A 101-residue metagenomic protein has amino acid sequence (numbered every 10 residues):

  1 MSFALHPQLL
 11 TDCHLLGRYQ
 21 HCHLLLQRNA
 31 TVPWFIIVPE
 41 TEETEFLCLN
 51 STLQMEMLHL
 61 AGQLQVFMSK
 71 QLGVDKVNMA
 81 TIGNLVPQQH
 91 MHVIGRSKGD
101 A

Functional and structural regions predicted by a protein language model:
M1-A101: HIT superfamily nucleotide-processing domains
